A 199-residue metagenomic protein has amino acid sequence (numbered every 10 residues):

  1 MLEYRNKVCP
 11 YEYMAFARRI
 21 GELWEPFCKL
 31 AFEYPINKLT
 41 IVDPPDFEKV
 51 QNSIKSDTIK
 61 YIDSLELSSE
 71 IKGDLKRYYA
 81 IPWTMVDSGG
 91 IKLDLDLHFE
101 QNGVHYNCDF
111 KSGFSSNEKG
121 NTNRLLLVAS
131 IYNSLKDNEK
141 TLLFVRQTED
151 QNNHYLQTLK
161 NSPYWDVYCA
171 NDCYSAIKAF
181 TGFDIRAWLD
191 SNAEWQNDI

Functional and structural regions predicted by a protein language model:
M1-L67: Interdomain/boundary linker segments immediately adjacent to catalytic/signaling cores
Y13-A17, A80-M85, D109-N117: Surface-exposed cleft-lining segments at the edges of enzyme active sites
F32, L95-G113: Conserved catalytic cores of phosphodiester-cleaving nucleases, focusing on short active-site segments
P44-Q101: Active-site metal-binding core of divalent-cation-utilizing nuclease and nuclease-like domains
N107, L143-F144: Structural beta-sheet core signal
F114-R124, Q151-H154: Active-site-adjacent loop/helix micro-motif of nuclease/hydrolase catalytic cores
K119-L135: Short, charged, amphipathic alpha-helix that recurs within catalytic cores of restriction-modification and other
F144-I199: Domain-level recognition of nuclease-like catalytic cores that cleave nucleotide substrates
